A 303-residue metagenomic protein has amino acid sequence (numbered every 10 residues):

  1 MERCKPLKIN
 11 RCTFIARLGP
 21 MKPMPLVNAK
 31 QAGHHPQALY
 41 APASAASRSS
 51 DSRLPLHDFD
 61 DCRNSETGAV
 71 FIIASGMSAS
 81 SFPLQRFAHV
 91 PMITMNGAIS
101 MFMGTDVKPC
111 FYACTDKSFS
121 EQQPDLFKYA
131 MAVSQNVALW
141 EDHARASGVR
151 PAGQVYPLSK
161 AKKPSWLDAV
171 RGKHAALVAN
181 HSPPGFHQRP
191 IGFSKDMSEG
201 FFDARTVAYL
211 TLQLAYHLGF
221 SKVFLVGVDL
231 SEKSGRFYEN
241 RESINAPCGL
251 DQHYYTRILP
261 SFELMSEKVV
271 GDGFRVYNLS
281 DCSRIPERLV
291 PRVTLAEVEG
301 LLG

Functional and structural regions predicted by a protein language model:
M1-G303: Metal-ion/cofactor- or nucleotide/acyl-coenzyme-handling active-site neighborhoods
